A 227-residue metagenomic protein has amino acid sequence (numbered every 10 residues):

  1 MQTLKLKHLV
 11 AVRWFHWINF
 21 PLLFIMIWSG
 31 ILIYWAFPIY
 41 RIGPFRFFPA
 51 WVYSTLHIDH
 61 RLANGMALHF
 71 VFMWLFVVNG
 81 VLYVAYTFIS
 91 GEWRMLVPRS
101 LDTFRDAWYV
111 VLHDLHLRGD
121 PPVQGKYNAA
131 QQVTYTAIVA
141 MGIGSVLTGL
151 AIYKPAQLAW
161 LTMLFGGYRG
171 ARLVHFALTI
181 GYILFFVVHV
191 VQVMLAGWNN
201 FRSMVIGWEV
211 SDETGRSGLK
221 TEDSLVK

Functional and structural regions predicted by a protein language model:
M1-K227: Membrane-embedded alpha-helical bundles that constitute the cytochrome b-like, heme-associated redox core of multi-pass
